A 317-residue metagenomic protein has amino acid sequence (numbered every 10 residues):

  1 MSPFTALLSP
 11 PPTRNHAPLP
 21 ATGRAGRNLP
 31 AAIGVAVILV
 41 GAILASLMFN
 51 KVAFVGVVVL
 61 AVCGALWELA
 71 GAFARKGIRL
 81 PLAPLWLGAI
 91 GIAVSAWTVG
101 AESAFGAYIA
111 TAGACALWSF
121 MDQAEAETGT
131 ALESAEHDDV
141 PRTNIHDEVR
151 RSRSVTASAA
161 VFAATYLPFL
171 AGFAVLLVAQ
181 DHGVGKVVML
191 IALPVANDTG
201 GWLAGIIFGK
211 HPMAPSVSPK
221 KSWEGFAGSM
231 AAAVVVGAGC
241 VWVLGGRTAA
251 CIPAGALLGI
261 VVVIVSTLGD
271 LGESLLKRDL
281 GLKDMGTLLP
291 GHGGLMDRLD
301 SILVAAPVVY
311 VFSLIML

Functional and structural regions predicted by a protein language model:
S2-I260: Membrane-embedded alpha-helical bundles of polytopic integral membrane proteins
V175-A179, L276-G281: Juxtamembrane C-cap of transmembrane helices in multi-pass membrane transport proteins
P194-I206, V265-R278: Short helical (or helix-break) motifs at transmembrane helix termini and adjacent helical loops in multi-pass membrane
I260-L268, L295-L303: Hydrophobic transmembrane alpha-helical segments of multi-pass transport and channel proteins
K277, I302-V304, V308-V309: C-terminal transmembrane helix pair
D279-S301: Interfacial loop-to-transmembrane junctions
V311-L317: Juxtamembrane boundary at the C-terminal end of a transmembrane helix
